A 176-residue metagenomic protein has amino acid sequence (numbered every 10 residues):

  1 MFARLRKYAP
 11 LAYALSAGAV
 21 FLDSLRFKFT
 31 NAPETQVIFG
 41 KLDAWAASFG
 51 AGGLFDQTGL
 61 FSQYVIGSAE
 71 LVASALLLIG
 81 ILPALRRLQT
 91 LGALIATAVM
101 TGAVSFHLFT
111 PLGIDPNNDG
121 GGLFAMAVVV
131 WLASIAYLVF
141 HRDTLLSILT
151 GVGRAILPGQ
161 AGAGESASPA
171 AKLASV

Functional and structural regions predicted by a protein language model:
M1-V176: Membrane-interface extramembranous regions
